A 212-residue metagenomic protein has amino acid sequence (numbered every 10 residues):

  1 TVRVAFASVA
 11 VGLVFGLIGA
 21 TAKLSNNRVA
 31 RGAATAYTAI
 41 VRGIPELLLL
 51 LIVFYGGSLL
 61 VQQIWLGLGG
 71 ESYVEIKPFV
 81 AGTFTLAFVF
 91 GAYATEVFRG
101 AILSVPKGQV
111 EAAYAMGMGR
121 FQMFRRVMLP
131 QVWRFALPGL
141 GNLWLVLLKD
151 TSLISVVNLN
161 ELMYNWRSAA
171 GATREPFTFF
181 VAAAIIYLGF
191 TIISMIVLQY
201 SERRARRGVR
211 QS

Functional and structural regions predicted by a protein language model:
T1-S212: Transmembrane alpha-helices and adjacent helix-loop boundaries
